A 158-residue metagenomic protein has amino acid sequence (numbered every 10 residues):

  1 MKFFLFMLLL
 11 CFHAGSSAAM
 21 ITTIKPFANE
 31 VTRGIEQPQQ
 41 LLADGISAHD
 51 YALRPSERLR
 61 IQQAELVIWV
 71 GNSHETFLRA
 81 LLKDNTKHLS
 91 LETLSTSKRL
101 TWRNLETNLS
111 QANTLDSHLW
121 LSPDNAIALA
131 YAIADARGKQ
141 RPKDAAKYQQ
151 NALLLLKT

Functional and structural regions predicted by a protein language model:
M1-F4: Positively charged n-region of N-terminal signal peptides that target proteins for export
C11-A14: N-terminal signal peptide c-region/cleavage motif recognized by signal peptidases
S17-T158: Extracytoplasmic metal-acquisition and chelation regions
